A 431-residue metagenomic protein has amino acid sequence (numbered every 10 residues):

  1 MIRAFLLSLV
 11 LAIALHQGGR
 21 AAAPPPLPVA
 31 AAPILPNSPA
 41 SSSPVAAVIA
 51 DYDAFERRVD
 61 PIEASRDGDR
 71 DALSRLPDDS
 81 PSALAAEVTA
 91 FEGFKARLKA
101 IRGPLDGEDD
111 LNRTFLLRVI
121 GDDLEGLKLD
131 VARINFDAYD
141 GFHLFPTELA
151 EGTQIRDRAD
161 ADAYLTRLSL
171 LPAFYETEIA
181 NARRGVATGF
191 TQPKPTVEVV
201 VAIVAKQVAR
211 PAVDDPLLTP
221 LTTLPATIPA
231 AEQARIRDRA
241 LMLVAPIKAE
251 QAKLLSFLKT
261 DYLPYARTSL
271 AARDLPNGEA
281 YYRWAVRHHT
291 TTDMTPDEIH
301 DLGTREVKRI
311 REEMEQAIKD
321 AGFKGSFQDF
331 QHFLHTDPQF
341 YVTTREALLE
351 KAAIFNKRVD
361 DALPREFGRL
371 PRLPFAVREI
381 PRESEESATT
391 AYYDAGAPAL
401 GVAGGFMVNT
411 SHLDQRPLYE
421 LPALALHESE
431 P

Functional and structural regions predicted by a protein language model:
A4-A14: Bacterial N-terminal signal peptides
G18-R20: Sec/Tat signal peptide C-region and signal peptidase I cleavage site
A22-P431: N-terminal maturation segment of proteins
